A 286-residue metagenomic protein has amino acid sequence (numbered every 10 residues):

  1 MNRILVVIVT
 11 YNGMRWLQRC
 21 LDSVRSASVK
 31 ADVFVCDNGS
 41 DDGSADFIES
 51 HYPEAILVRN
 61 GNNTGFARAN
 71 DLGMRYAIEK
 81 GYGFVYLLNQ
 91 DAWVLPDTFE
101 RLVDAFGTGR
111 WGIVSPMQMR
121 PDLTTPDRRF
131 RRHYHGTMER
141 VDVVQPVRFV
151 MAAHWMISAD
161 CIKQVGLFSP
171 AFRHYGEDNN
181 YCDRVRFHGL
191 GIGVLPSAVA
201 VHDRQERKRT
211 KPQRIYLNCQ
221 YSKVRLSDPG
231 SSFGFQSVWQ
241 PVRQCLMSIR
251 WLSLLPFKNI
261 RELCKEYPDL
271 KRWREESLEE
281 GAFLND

Functional and structural regions predicted by a protein language model:
D22-A31: Short, acidic, metal-binding catalytic loop of nucleotide-sugar glycosyltransferases
S23, D37-D46, N62, A92: A conserved acidic beta->alpha catalytic loop
N60-K80: Glycine-rich, basic loop-to-helix element that forms the pyrophosphate-binding segment of sugar-nucleotide handling
Y82-W93: Short beta-strand-to-loop acidic/aromatic patch adjacent to the donor-nucleotide binding site
L95-D127: Conserved donor NDP-sugar-binding/catalytic core segment of glycosyltransferases
P116, F130-R148: Short, flexible, basic/aromatic active-site loop/helix in glycosyltransferases
F149-I157, C161-G166, A171-V199: A short, conserved alpha-helix in the catalytic core of glycosyltransferases
Q213-K223, G230-D286: Non-catalytic, C-terminal membrane-associated alpha-helical segments of glycosyltransferases
